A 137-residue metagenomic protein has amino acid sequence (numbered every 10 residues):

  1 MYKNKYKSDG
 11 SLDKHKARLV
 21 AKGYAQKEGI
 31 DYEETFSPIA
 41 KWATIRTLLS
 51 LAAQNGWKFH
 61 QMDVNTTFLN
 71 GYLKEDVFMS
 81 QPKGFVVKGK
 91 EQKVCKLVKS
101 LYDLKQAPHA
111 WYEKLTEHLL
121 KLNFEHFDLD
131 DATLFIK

Functional and structural regions predicted by a protein language model:
M1-K137: Long, low-complexity, charge-biased intrinsically disordered regions
